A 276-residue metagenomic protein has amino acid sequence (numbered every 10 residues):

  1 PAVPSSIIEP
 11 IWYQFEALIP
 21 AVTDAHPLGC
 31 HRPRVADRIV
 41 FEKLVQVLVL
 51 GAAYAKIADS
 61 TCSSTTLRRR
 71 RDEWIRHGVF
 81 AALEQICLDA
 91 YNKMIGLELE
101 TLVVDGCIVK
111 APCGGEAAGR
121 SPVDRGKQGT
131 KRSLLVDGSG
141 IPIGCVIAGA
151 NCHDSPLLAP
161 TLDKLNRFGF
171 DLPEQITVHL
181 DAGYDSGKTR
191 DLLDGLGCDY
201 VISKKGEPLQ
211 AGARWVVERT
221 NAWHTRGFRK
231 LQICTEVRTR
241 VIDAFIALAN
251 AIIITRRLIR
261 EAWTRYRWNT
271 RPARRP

Functional and structural regions predicted by a protein language model:
P1-P276: Short alpha-helical elements
